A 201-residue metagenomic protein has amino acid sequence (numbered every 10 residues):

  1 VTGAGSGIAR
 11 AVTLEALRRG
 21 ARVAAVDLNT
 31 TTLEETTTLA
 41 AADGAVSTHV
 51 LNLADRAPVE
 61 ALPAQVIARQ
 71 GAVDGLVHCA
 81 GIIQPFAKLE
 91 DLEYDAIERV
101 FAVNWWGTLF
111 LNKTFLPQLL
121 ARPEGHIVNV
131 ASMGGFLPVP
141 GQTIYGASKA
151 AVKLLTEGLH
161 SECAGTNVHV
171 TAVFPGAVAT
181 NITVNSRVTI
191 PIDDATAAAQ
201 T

Functional and structural regions predicted by a protein language model:
V1-A24: Canonical Rossmann dinucleotide-binding motif of NAD(H)/NADP(H)-dependent dehydrogenases/reductases, specifically
R19-E35: Conserved glycine-rich Rossmann-like NAD(P)H-binding loop of the short-chain dehydrogenase/reductase
T31, V50-A61, Y94: The beta1-alpha1 cofactor-binding region of Rossmann-like NAD(H)/NADP(H)-dependent oxidoreductases
A87-L89, A96-E98: Substrate-binding pocket helix/loop in short-chain dehydrogenase/reductase
N112, S148: Active-site helix of classical SDR
S132: Residue(s) in the substrate-gating loop at a strand-loop-helix junction that position the organic substrate next
G165-T201: SDR active-site lid
